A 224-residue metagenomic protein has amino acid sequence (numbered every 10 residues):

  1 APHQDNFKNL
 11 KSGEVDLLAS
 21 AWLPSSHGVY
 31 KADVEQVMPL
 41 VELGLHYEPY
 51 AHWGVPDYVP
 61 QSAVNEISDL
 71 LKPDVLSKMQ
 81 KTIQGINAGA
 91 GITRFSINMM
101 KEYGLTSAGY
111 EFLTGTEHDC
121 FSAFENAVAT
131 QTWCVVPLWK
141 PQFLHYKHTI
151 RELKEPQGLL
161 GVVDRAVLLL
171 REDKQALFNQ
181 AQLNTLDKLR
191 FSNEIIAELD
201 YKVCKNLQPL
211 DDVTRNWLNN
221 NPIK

Functional and structural regions predicted by a protein language model:
A1-N9, E111-A123: Short helix-initiation/N-cap motifs at beta->coil->alpha
P2-G54: N-terminal segment of the mature folded domain
A19-V34, N126-R151: A ligand-binding cleft/hinge motif common to bilobed small-molecule-binding domains
V37-G85: A conserved helix-loop-strand patch within extracytoplasmic ligand-binding domains of the periplasmic binding
V37-H46, P137-K140, L144-V162: Short beta-strand->loop
A51-Q61, D164-F178: A bilobed periplasmic-binding-protein/Venus flytrap-type ligand-binding module shared by bacterial periplasmic
D69, D74-F112, N216-N220: Ligand-binding cleft/hinge of the Venus flytrap
C134-V136, L177-K224: Segments of small-molecule ligand-sensing domains
